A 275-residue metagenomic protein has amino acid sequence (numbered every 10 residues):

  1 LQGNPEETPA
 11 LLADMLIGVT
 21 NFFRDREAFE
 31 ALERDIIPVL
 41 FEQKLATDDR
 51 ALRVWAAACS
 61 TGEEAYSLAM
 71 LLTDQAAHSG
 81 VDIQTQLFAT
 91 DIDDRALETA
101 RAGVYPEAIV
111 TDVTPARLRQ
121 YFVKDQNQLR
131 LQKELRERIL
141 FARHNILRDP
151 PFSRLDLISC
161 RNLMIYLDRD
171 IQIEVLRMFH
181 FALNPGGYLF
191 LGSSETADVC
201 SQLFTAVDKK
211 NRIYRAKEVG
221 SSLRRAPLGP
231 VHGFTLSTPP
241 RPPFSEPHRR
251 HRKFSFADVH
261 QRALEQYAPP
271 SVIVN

Functional and structural regions predicted by a protein language model:
L1-A57, L135: Conserved AdoMet
F23, A57, T73, H78-L157 (+2 more regions): Extended basic-aromatic, gly/pro-enriched interface segments that bind polyanionic ligands
T47-L72, D82-F88: Conserved class I S-adenosyl-L-methionine
C59, S245-N275: Sensory modules in modular signal-transduction proteins
R95-L97, R101, L157, S193-N211: Conserved class I S-adenosyl-L-methionine
Q172-P185: A short glycine-rich, Lys/Arg-flanked "PGG" loop and its adjoining helix->strand segment in the class I
P185-S193: Conserved beta-strand signature within the Rossmann-like core of class I S-adenosyl-L-methionine
R212-F254: Intrinsically disordered or compositionally simple regulatory linkers and C-terminal tails in signal-transduction
